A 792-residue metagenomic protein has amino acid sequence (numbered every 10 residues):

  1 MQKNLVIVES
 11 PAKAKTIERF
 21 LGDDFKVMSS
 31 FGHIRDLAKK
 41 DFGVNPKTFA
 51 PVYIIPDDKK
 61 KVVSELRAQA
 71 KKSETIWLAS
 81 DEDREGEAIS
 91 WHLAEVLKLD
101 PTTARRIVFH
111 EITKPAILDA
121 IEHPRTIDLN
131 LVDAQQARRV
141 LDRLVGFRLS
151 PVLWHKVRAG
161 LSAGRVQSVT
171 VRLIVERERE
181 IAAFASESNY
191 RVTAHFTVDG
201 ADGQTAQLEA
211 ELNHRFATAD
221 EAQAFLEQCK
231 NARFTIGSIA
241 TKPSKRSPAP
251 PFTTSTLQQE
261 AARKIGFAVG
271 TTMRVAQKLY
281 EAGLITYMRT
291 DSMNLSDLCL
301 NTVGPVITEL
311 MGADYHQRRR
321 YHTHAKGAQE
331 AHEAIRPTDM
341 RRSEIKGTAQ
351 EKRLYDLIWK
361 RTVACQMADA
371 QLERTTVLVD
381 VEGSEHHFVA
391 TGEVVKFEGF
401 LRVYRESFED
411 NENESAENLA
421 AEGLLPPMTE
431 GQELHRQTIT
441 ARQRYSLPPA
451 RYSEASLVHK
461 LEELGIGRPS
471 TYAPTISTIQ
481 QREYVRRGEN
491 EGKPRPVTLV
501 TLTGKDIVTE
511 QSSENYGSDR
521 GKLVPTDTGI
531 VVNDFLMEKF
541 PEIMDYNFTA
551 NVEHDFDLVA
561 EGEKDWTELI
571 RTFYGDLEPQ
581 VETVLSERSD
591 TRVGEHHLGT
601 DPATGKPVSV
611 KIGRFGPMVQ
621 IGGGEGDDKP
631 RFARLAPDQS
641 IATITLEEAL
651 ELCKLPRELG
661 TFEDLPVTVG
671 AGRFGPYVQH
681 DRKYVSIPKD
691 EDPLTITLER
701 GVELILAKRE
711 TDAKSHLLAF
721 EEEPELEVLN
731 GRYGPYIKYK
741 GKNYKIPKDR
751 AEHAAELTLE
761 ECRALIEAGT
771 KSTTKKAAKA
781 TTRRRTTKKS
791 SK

Functional and structural regions predicted by a protein language model:
M1-R139, R148, F408-E412, H435-Q437: Intrinsically disordered, low-complexity regulatory segments
Q2-L5, T16, T103, S150 (+5 more regions): Basic, low-complexity terminal or inter-domain segments flanking catalytic cores
P11-A14, D24-F31, P56-S73, G86-W91 (+21 more regions): Amphipathic alpha-helical transducer elements in NTP-driven molecular machines
D81, Q258-E260, K264-A268: A conserved hydrophobic secondary-structure block that centers on an alpha-helix together with its immediately flanking
I112-F196, S238-K245: C-terminal or mid-to-C-terminal helical accessory/interaction module adjacent to the motor/catalytic core
F216-F252, T429-L434, T440-R442, N551: Metal- or metallocofactor-binding catalytic centers and their adjacent structured scaffolds across diverse enzyme
I236-A240, S247-A261, T286-T290, P448-K460 (+1 more regions): Short acidic, hydrophobic short linear motifs in intrinsically disordered regions
